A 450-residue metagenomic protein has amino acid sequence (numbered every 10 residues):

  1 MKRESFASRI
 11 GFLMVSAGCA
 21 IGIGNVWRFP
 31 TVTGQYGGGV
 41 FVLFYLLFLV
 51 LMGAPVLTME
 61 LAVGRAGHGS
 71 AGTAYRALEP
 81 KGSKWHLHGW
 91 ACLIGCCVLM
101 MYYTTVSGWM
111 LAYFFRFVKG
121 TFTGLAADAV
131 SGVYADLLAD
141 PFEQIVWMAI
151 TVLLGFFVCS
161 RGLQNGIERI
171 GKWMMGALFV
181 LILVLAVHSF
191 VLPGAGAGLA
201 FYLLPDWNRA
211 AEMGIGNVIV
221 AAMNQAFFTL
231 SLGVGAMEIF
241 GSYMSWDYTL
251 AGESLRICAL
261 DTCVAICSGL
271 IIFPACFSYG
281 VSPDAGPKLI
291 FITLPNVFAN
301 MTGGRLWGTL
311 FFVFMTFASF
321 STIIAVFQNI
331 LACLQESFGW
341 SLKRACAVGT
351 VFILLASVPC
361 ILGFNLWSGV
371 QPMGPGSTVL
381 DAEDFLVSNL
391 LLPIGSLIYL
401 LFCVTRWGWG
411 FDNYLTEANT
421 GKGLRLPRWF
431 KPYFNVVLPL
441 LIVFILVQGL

Functional and structural regions predicted by a protein language model:
M1-W27, V56-L61, R65-L87, S245-T249 (+1 more regions): Membrane-interface "cap" regions at the ends of multi-pass membrane proteins
K2-F6, E168, K172-F320, I324 (+2 more regions): Membrane-embedded translocation segments of transport machinery
R3, T73, S107-A139, S242-D247 (+7 more regions): Helix-loop-helix connectors at the membrane interface of multi-pass transporters/channels
R3-E4, V32-Y36, A66-A91, T104-Q164 (+5 more regions): Inter-helical loop and helix-membrane interface segments of multi-pass membrane transporters/permeases
E4, T33-M59, E143-Q144, L391-P393: Extracellular loop-to-transmembrane helix junctions
S5-S16, F41-F44, S83-C97, V146-T151 (+5 more regions): Select transmembrane alpha-helical segments in multipass membrane proteins
I10-F48, G235-G241, G252-L255, A259-L260 (+2 more regions): Transmembrane helix-boundary motif of multi-pass solute transporters/channels
H88, L93, F338-T350, A382-I442: C-terminal membrane-solvent junction of multi-pass transporters and transport-like membrane proteins
